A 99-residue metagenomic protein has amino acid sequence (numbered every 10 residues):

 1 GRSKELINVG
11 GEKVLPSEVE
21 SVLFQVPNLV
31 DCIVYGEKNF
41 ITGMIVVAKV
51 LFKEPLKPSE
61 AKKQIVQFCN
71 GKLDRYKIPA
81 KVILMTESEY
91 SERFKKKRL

Functional and structural regions predicted by a protein language model:
G1-K77: AMP-binding/adenylate-forming catalytic core of the ANL superfamily
G71-K95: AMP-binding/adenylate-forming catalytic domain of the ANL superfamily
K97-L99: A short, well-structured catalytic beta-strand-centered motif of the EAL phosphodiesterase domain for c-di-GMP
